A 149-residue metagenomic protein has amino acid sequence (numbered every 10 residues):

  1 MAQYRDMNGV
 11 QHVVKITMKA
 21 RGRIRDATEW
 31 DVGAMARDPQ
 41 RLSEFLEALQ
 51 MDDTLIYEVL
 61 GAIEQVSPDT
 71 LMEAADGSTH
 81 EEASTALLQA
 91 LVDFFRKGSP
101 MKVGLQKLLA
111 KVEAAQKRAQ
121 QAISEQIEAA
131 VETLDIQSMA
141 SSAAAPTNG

Functional and structural regions predicted by a protein language model:
M1-M7, G22, W30-A48, A62-G149: Charged interaction scaffolds used for protein-protein
G9-Q11: Glycine-centered positions within short beta-strands or beta-hairpins
K15-T17: Short linear motifs in exposed loops
D52-V59: Elongated alpha-helical scaffolds
